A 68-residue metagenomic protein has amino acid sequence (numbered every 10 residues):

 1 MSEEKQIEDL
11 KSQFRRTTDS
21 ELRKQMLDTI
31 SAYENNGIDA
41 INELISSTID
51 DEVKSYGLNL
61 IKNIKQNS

Functional and structural regions predicted by a protein language model:
M1-S2, S12, R23-Y33, S55-N67: Structural detector for internal amphipathic alpha-helices that build alpha-solenoid repeat scaffolds
E4, R16-E21, D50-S55: Alpha-helix N-cap/helix-start positions at coil->helix boundaries
Q6, L22-R23, G37: N-terminal alpha-helical segment
E8-T18, D39-I49: HEAT/HEAT-like alpha-solenoid repeats
E43-L44, V53, S68: Extended, charge-rich alpha-helical interface modules
